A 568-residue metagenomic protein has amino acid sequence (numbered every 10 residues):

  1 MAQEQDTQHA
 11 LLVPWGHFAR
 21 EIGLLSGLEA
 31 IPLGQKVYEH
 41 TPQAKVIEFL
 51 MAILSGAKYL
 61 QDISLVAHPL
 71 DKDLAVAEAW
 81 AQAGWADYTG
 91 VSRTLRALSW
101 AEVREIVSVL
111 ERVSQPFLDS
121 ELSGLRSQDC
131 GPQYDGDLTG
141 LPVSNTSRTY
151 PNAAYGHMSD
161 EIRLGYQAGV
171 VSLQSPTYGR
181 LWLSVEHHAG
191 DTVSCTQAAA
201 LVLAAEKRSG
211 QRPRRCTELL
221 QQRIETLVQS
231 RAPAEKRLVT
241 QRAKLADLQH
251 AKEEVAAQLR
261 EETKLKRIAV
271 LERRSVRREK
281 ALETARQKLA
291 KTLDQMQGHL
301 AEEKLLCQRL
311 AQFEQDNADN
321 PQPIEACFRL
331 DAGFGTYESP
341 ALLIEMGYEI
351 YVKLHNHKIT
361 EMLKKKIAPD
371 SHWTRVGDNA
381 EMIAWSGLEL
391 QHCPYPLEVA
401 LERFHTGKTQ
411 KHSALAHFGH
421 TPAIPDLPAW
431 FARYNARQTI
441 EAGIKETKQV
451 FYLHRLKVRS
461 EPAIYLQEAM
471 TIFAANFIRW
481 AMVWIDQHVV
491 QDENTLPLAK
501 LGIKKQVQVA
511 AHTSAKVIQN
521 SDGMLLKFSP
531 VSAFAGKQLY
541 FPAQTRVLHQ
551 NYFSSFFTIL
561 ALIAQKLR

Functional and structural regions predicted by a protein language model:
Q3-F49: Basic, short loop/linker segments at the boundary and entry of helix-turn-helix/winged-helix-like folds
E29-V37, P425-Y434, V450-L466, W484-K500 (+1 more regions): Short, solvent-exposed helix-loop connector elements
E48-F49, I63, D87, V91 (+8 more regions): Short, conserved catalytic/metal-binding motifs centered on acidic residues
L60-W80: DNA-recognition alpha helix
S92-Q174: Active-site-proximal, Lys/Arg-enriched surface segment that forms a nucleic-acid-binding/basic interface patch
M158-A311: Electropositive, glycine- and tryptophan-enriched low-complexity nucleic-acid-binding patches
R214-T217, Q221, A246-E253, A257-L265 (+6 more regions): An anionic, glycine-rich sequence signature occurring as long contiguous blocks
I478-R568: A short, flexible helix-boundary coil/loop motif
